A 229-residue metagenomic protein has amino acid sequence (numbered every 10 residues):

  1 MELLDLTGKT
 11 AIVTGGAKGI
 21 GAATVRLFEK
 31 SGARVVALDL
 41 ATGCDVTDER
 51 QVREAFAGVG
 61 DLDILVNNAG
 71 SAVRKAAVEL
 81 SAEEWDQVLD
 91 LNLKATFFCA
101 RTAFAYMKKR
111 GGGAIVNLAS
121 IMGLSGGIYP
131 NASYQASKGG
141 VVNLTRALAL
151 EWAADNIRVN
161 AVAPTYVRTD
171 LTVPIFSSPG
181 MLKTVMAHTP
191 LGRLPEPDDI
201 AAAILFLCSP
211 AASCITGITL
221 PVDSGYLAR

Functional and structural regions predicted by a protein language model:
T42-E54, A82, D198-D199: The beta1-alpha1 cofactor-binding region of Rossmann-like NAD(H)/NADP(H)-dependent oxidoreductases
A76-A77, E84-L89, V185: Substrate-binding pocket helix/loop in short-chain dehydrogenase/reductase
L80, G126-Q135, A147: Active-site loop-to-helix junction immediately N-terminal to the catalytic Tyr of the SDR YXXXK motif in Rossmann-fold
F97, I157-R158, R193-L227: C-terminal substrate-recognition "lid" of short-chain dehydrogenase/reductases
A100, S137, T145: Active-site helix of classical SDR
A105, L150-A154, S213: Alpha-helical segment proximal to the catalytic Tyr-Lys
S120: Residue(s) in the substrate-gating loop at a strand-loop-helix junction that position the organic substrate next
